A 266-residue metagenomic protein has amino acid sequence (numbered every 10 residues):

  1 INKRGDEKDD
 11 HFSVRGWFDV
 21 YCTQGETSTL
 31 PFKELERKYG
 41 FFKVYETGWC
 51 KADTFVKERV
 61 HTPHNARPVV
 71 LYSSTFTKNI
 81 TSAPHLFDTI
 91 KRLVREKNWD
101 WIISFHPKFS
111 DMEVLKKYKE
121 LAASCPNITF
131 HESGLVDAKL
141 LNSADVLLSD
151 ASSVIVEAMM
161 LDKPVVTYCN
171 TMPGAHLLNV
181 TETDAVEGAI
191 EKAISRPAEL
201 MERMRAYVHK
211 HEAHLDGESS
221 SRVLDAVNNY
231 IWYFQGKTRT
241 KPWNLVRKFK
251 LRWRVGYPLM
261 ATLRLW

Functional and structural regions predicted by a protein language model:
I1-V56: Active-site and donor-binding regions of nucleotide-sugar-utilizing enzymes
V14, P63, K139-L141: Structural alpha-helical scaffold elements that stabilize or flank donor/cofactor-binding regions in carbohydrate
Q24-T27, P107, A151: Helix N-cap/beta->alpha junction signal
V44-Y118, L215: Conserved catalytic-core segment of nucleotide-activated headgroup transferases in glycan assembly
L115-S133: Nucleotide-activated donor-binding/catalytic signature segment of Leloir-type glycosyltransferases, i.e., the conserved
G134-L177: A donor-sugar binding/catalytic signature common to diverse glycosyltransferases and related nucleotide-sugar
P173-K192, S219: Change "using UDP/GDP/dTDP sugars" to "using nucleotide sugars
G188, I194-W266: C-terminal amphipathic helix plus adjacent low-complexity, charged tail appended to glycosyltransferase catalytic
